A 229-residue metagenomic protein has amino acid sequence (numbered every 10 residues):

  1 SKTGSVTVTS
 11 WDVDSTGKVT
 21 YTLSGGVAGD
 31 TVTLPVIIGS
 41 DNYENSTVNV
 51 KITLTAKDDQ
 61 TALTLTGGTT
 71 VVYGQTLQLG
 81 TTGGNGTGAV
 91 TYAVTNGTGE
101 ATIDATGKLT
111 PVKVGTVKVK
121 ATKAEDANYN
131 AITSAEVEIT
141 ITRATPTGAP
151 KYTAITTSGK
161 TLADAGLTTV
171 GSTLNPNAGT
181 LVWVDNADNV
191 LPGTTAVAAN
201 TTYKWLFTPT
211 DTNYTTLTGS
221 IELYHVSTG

Functional and structural regions predicted by a protein language model:
S1-G229: Solvent-exposed beta-strand/loop surfaces, strongest in extracytoplasmic domains of secreted and cell-surface proteins
